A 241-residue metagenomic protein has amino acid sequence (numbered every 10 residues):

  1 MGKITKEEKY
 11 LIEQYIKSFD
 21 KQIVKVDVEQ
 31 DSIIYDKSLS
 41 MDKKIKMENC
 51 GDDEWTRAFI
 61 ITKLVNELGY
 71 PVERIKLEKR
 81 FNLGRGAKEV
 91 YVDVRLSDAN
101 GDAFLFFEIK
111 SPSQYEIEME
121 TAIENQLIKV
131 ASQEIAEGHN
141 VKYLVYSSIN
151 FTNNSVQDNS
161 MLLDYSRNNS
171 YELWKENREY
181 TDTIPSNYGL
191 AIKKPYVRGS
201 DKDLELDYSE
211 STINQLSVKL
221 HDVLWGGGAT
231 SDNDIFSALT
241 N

Functional and structural regions predicted by a protein language model:
M1, T121-N125, V156-D207: Defense-system signaling and execution modules centered on TIR/cGAS-STING-like, death/scaffold domains and their
M1-N66, L190, K194-V223: Charged, often low-complexity linker/regulatory segments
L11-Q22, I45-N49, E73-G101: Active-site metal-binding core of divalent-cation-utilizing nuclease and nuclease-like domains
D52-T56, M119-A122, I235: Short amphipathic alpha-helical segments
I60, V92-D98, A103-E116, V130: Conserved catalytic cores of phosphodiester-cleaving nucleases, focusing on short active-site segments
P71, G86-E89, A103-L105, Q114-Q126: Active-site-adjacent loop/helix micro-motif of nuclease/hydrolase catalytic cores
K110, E116-L173: Nucleic-acid nuclease catalytic cores
F236, T240-N241: Long recognition/docking surfaces used for binding and targeting
